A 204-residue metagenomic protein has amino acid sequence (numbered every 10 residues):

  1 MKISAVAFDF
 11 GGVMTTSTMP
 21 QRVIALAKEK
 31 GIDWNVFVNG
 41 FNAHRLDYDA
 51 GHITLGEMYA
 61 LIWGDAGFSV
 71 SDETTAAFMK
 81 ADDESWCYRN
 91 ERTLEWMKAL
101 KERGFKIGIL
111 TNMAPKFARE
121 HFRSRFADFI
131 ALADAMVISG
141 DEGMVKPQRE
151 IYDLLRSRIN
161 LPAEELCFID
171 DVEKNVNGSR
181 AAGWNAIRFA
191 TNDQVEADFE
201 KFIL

Functional and structural regions predicted by a protein language model:
M1-G40, G64-D65, A181-A182: Active-site neighborhood of HAD-like aspartate-dependent phosphohydrolases
A5, A77-G108, R149: Short, acidic loop-to-helix structural element flanking the phosphoryl-transfer center in phosphate-processing enzymes
D9-G12, G51, L100, I109 (+2 more regions): Generic structural signal for small/hydrophobic residues in well-ordered secondary structure, especially within
W34-V36, A131-A135, P162-L166: Short acidic capping loops at alpha-helix termini that bridge into adjacent secondary structure
Y48-L94: Metal-dependent phosphoesterase signature
T93-G140: Substrate-recognition/cap helix-loop segment adjacent to the acidic, metal-dependent catalytic center of Asp-based
V145-E173: Conserved Lys-Pro-Asp/Glu-containing loop-to-beta segment of HAD-superfamily phosphomonoesterases, centered on
A163-E200: Acidic, Mg2+-coordinating phosphoryl-transfer loop and its flanking beta/alpha structural elements, shared across
